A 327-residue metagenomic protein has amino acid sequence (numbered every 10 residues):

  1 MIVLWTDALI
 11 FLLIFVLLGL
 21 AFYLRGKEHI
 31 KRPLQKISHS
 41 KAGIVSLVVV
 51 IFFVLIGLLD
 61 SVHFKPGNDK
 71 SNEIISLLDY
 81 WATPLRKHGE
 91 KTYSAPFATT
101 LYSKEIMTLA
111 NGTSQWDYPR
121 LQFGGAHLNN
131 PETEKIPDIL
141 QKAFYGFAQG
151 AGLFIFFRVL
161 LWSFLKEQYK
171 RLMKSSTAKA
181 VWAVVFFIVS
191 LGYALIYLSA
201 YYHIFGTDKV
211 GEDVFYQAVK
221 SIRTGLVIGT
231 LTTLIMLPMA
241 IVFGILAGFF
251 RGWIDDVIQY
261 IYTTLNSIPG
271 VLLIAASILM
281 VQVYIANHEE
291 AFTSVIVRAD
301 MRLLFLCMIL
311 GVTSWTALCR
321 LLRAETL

Functional and structural regions predicted by a protein language model:
M1-M236, A275: Gly/Trp-centered helix-boundary motif
A42, V159, V181-V185, L191 (+1 more regions): Alpha-helical transmembrane segments of integral membrane proteins, especially multi-pass inner/plasma-membrane
